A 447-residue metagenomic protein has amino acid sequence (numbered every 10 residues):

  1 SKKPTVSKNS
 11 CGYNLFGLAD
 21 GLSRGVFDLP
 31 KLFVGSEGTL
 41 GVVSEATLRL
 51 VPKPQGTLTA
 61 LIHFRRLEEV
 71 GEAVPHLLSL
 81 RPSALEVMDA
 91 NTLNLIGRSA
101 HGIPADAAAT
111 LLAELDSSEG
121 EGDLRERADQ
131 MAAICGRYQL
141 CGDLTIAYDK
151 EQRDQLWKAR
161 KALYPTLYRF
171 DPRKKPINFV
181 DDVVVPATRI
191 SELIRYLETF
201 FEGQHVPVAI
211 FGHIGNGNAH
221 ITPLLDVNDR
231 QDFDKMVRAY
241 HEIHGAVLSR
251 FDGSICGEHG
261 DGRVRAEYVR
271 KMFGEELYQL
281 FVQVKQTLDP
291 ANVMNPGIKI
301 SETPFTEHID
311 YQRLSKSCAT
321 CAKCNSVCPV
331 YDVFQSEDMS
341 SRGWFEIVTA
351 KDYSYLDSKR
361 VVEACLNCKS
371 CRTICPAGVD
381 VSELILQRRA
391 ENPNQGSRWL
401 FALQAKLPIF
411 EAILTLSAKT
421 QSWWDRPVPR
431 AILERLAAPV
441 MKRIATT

Functional and structural regions predicted by a protein language model:
S1-G257, D261-T303, E307-A322, V327-Y331: Noncatalytic alpha-helical scaffold of FAD-dependent oxidoreductases
H63, D338, I374: Active-site-adjacent beta-strand anchor residues
G71, A107-T110, R342-E346, K359 (+1 more regions): Non-catalytic, well-ordered alpha-helical scaffold segments
E121, I255, F334, D357-V362: A short, ordered amphipathic alpha-helix with a cationic face
D171-K174, A350-T447: Iron-sulfur-cluster electron-transfer modules
E302-T320, V348-N367: Ferredoxin-like iron-sulfur electron-transfer modules
C321-V327, Y331-F334, C368-I374, G378: Cys/His-rich metal-chelating microdomains
D332-F345, T349: Flexible, glycine-rich loop/tail regions that form catalytic "lids" or insertion modules at the edges of active sites
